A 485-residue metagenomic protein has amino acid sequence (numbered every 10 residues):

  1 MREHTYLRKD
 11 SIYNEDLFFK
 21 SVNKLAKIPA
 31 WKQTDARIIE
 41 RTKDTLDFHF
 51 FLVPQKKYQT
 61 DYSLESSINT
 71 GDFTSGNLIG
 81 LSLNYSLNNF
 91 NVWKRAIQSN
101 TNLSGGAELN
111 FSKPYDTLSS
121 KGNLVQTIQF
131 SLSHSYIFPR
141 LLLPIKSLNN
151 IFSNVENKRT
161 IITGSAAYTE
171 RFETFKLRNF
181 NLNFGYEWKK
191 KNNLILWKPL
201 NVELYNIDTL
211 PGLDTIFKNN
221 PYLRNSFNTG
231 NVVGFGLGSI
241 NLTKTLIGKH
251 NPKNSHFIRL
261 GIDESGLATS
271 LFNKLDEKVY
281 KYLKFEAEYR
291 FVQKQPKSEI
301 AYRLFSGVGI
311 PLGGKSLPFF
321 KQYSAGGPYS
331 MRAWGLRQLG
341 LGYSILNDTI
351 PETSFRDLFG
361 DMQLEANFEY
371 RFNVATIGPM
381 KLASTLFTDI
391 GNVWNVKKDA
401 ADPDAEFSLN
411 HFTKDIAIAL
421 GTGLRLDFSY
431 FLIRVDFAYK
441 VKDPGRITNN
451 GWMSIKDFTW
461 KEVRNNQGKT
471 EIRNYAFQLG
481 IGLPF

Functional and structural regions predicted by a protein language model:
M1-T70, G80, L103-G105, L109 (+2 more regions): Periplasmic polypeptide-binding modules associated with outer-membrane biogenesis and secretion
R8, W31, Q55-K57, N88-K94 (+8 more regions): Outer-membrane beta-barrel channels and translocator barrels
I39, V53, E65-N69, S86-N88 (+12 more regions): Outer-membrane beta-barrel pore domains and translocons
F48-V53, D61-S86, L177-N179, G234-G423: Extended beta-strand-rich architecture
Q59, P114-G307, G326-P328, Y343-M362 (+2 more regions): Transmembrane beta-strand segments of outer-membrane beta-barrel domains in Gram-negative and organellar OMPs
Y62-I68, G76-L142, T163: Predominantly transmembrane beta-strands of Gram-negative outer membrane beta-barrel pores used for transport
T388-E406, A438-N466, F485: C-terminal beta-signal and adjacent terminal beta-strands/loops of Gram-negative outer-membrane beta-barrel proteins
L426-F428, K469-F485: Outer-membrane beta-barrel "beta-signal"
